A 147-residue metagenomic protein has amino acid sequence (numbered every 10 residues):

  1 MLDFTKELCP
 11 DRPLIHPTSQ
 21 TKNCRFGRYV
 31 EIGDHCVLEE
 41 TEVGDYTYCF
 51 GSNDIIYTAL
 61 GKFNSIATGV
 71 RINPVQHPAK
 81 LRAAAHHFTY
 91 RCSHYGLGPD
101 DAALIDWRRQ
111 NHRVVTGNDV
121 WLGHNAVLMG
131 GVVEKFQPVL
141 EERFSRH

Functional and structural regions predicted by a protein language model:
L2-L14, K22-F26, E31-V132, E142-F144: Flexible, glycine/small-residue-enriched loop-and-beta-strand segment within the central core of proteins
K135-F136: Short coil-to-helix segment of the ABC ATPase nucleotide-binding domain corresponding to the Q-loop/switch region
V139: Conserved, surface-exposed functional patches that form binding/active-site neighborhoods
H147: Catalytic binding pocket for nucleotide-activated donors in carbohydrate/polymer assembly enzymes
